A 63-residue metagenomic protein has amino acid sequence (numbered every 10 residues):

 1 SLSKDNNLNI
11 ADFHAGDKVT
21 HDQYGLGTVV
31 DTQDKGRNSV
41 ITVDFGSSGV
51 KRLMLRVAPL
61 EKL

Functional and structural regions predicted by a protein language model:
S1-K18: Mixed-charge, Lys/Arg-rich low-complexity intrinsically disordered regions
D12-F13, Q23-G25: Phosphate-interacting basic helix/loop segments used at nucleotide- and nucleic-acid interfaces
K18-T20, T42: Residue-level detector of beta-strand face positions
V19, G27-V29: Conserved hydrophobic positions within beta-strands
V19, L60-L63: C-terminal structured domain segments across diverse proteins
Y24, Q33-R37: Short, conserved beta-turn/loop elements at beta-strand boundaries and strand-helix junctions
G25-G27, K51: Short beta-strand segments
V40-P59: A short macromolecule-binding patch
